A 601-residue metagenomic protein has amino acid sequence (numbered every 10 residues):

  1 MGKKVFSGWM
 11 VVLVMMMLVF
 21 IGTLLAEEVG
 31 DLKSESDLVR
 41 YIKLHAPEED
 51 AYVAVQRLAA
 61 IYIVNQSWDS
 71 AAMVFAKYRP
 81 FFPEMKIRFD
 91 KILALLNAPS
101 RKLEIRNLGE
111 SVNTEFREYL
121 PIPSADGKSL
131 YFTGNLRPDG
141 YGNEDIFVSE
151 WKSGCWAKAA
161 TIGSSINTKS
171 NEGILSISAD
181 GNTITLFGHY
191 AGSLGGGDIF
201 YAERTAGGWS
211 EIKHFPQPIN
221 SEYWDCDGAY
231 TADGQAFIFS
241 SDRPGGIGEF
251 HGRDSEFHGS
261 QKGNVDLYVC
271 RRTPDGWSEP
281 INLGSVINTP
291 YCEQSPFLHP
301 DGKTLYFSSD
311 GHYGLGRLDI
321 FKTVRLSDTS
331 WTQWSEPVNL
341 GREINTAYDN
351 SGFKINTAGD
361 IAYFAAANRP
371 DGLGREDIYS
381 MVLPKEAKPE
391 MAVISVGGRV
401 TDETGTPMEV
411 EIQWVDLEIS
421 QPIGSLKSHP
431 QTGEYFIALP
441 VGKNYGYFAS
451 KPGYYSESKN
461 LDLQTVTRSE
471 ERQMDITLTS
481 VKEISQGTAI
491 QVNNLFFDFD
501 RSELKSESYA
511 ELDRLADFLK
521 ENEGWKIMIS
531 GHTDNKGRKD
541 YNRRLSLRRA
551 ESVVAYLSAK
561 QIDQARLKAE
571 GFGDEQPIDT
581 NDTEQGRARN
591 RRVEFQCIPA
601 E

Functional and structural regions predicted by a protein language model:
V11-I21: Bacterial N-terminal signal peptides
R57, V64-M73, K77-R399, E403-T406 (+6 more regions): Short, conserved micro-motifs composed of acidic
S309, G314, N522, S530-E601: Periplasmic OmpA-like peptidoglycan-binding domain that tethers envelope proteins to the cell wall
E386-W414, E418-K526, P599-E601: Periplasmic peptidoglycan-binding/tethering modules of Gram-negative envelope proteins
